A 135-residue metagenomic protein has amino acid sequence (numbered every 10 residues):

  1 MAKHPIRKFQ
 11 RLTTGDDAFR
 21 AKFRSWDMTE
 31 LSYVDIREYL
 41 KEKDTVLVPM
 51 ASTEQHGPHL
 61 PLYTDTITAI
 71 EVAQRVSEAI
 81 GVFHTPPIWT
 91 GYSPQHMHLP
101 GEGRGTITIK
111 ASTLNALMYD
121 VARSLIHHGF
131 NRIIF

Functional and structural regions predicted by a protein language model:
A2-P61: Active-site and ligand/interface coordination hotspots across diverse enzymes and nucleic-acid-associated assemblies
I6-L12, W26-D27, L31, T90 (+1 more regions): Active-site histidine-anchored catalytic micro-motif
L40, V76-S77, L125: A generic structural signal for well-ordered alpha-helical segments
H59-I67, M97-E102: Glycine-rich loop at the start of a catalytic domain that most often binds anionic cofactors/ligands
Y63, F83-P86: Extended amphipathic ligand-handling, pore-lining, and cofactor/metal-binding catalytic surfaces
D65-S77: Short catalytic helix/loop segments, enriched in acidic residues and glycine and frequently bearing histidine
